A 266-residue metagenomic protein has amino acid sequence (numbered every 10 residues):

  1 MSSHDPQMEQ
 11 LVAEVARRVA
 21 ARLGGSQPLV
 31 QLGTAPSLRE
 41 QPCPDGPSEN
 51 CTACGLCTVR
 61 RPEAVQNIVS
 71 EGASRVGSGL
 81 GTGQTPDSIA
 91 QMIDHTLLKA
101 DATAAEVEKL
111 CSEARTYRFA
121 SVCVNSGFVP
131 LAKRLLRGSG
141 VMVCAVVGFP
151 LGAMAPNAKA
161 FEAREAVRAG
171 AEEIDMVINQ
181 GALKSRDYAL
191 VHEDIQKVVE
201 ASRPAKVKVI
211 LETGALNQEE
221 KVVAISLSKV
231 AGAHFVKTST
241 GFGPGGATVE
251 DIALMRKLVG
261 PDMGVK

Functional and structural regions predicted by a protein language model:
M1-R61: Protein-protein interaction and targeting regions used for scaffolding, dimerization, and localization
H4, M8, T58-R61, V65 (+3 more regions): Alpha-helix initiation/capping motif
E9-V12, Q27, P62, Q66 (+3 more regions): Low-complexity, intrinsically disordered short peptide segments enriched in small/polar/basic residues
S26-Q27, A35, S74, G79 (+2 more regions): Compositionally biased, intrinsically disordered low-complexity regions
P36-I93, V129-G140: N-terminal amphipathic alpha-helix/helix-capping segment at the start of soluble metabolic enzymes
G79-Y117, S121, G127-V265: Alpha/beta enzyme core
